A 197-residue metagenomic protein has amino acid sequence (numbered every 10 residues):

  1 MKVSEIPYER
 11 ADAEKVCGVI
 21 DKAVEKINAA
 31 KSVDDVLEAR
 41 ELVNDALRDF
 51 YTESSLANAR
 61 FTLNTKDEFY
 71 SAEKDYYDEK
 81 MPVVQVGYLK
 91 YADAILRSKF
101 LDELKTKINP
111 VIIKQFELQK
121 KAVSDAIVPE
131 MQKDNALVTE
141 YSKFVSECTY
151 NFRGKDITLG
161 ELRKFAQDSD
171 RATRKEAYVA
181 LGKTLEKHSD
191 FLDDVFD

Functional and structural regions predicted by a protein language model:
M1-D197: A well-structured
